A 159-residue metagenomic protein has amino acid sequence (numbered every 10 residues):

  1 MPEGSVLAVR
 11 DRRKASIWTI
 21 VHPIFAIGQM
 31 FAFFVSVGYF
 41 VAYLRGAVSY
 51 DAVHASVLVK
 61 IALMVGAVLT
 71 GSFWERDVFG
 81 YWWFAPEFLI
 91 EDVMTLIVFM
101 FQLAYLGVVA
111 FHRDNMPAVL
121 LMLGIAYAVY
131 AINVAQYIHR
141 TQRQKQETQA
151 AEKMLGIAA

Functional and structural regions predicted by a protein language model:
M1-S5, G66: Short, charged cytosolic
V6-T19: Cytosolic juxtamembrane amphipathic/interface segments immediately preceding and feeding into a transmembrane helix
D11, G80-W83: Preference for short coil/turn "hinge" residues that link or interrupt alpha-helices
V21-L44, Y50-V78, E87-F111, N115-Q142: Hydrophobic cores of alpha-helical transmembrane segments in multi-pass integral membrane proteins
Q144-A159: Short, highly charged, low-complexity non-transmembrane loops/tails of multi-pass membrane proteins
